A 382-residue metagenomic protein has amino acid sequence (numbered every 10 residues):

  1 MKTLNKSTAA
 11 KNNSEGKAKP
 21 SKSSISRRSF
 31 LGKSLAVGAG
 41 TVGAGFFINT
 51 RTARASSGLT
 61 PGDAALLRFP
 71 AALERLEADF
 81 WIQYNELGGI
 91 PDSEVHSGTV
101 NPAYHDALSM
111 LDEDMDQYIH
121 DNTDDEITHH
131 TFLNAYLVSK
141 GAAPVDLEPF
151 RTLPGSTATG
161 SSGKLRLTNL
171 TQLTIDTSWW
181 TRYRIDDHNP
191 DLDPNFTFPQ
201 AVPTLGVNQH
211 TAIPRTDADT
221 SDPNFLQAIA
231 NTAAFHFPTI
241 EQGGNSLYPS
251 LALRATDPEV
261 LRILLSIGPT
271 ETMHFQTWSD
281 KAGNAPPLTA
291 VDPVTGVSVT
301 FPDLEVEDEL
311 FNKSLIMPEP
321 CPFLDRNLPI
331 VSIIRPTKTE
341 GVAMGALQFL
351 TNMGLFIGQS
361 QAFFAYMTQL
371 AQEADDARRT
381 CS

Functional and structural regions predicted by a protein language model:
K2-T8, N13-S21, L35-A36, F47 (+1 more regions): All-alpha RGS (Regulator of G-protein Signaling) helical domain and cognate RGS-like helical scaffolds
R27-A39: N-terminal export leaders
G40-G45: Short, glycine/alanine-rich hydrophobic alpha-helices that insert into or span membranes
